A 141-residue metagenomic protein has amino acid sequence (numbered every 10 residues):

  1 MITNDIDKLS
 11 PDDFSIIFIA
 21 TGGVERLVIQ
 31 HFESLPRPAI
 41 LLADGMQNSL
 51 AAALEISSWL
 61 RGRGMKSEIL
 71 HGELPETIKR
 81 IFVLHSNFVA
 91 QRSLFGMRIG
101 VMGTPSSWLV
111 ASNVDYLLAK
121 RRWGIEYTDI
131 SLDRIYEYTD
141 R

Functional and structural regions predicted by a protein language model:
M1-R141: An N-terminal assembly and electron-transfer interface module characteristic of large anaerobic redox and radical
